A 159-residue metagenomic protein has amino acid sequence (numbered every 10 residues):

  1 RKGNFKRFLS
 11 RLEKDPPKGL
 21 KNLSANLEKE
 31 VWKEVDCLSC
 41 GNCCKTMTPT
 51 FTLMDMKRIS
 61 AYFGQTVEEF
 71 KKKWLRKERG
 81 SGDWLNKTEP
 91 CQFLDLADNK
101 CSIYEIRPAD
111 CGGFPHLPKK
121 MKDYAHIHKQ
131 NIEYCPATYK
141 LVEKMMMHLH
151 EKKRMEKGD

Functional and structural regions predicted by a protein language model:
R1-D159: Short loop/turn segments that flank or connect secondary-structure elements
